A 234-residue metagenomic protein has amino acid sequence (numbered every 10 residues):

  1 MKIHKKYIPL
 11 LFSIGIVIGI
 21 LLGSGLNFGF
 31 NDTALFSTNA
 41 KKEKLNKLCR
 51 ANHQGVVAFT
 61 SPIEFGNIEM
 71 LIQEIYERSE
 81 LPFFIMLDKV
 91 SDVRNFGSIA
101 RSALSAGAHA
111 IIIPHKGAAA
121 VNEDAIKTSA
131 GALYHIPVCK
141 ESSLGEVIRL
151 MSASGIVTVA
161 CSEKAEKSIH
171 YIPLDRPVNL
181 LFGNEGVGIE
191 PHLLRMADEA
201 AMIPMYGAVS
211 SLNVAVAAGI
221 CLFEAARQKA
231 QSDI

Functional and structural regions predicted by a protein language model:
M1, I16-I234: Post-transcriptional modification and biogenesis factors for structured RNAs of the translation apparatus
K2-S13: N-terminal Sec-pathway targeting helices
